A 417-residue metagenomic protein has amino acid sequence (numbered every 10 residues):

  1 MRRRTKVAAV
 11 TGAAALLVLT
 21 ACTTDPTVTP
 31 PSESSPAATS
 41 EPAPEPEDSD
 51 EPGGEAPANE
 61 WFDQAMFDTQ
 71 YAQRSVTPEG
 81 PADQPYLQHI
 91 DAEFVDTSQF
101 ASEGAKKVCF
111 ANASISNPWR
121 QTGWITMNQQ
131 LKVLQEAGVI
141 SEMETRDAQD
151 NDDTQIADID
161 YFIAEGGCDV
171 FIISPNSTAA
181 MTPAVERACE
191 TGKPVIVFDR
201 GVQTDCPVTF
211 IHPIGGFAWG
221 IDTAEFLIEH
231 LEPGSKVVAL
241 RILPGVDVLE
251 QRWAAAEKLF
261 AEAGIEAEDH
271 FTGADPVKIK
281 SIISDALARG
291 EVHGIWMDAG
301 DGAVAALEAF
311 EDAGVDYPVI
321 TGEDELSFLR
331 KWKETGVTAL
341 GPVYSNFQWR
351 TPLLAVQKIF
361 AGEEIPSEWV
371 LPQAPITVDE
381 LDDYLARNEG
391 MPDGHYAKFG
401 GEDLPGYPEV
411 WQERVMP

Functional and structural regions predicted by a protein language model:
M1-T20: Sec-dependent bacterial lipoprotein signal peptides
R3-R4, C22-P417: A residue-level marker of the well-folded mature domains of exported/periplasmic proteins
